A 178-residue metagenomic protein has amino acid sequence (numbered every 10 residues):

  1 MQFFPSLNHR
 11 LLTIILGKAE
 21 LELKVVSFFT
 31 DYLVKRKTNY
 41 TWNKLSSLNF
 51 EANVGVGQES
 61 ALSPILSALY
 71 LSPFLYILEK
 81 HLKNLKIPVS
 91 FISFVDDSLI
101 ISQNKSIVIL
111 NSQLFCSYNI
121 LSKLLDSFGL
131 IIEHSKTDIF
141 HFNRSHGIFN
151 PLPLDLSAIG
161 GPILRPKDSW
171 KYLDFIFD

Functional and structural regions predicted by a protein language model:
M1-V95, Q103-S112: Conserved polymerase palm-domain catalytic core
K44, I131-S169: Short, conserved micro-motifs composed of acidic
L85-I87, D126, A158-G160: Eukaryotic intrinsically disordered and solvent-exposed regulatory patches
S93-D97, H134-T137: Short Gly/Ser/Thr- and Asp/Glu-enriched loop/turn motifs at secondary-structure junctions
I100-N104, F142-R144: Short beta-strand-to-loop capping motifs
V108-G129: Inter-domain linker/hinge segments that demarcate the starts of reverse transcriptase and RNase H-type modules
